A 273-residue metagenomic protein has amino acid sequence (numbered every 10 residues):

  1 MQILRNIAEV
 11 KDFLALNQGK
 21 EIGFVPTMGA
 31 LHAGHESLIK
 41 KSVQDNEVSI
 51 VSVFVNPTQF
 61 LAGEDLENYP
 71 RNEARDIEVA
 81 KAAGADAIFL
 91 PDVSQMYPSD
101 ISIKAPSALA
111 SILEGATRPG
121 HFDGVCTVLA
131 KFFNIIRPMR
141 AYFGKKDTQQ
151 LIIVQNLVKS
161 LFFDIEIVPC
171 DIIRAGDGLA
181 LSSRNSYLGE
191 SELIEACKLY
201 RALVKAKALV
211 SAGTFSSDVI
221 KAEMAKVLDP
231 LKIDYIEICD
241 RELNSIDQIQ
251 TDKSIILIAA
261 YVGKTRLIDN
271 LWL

Functional and structural regions predicted by a protein language model:
Q2-P230, C239, L271: Nucleotidyltransferase catalytic core that binds NTPs
E223-L273: Phosphate/ribose-recognition catalytic cores of enzymes acting on nucleotide-derived substrates
